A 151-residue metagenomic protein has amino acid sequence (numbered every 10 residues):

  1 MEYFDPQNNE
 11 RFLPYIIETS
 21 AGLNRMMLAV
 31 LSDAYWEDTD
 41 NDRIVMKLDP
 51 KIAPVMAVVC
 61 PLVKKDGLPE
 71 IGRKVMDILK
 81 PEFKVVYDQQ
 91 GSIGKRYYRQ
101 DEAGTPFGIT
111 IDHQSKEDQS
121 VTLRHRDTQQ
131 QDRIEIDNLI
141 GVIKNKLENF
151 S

Functional and structural regions predicted by a protein language model:
M1-S151: NTP/phosphate- and nucleic-acid-binding module
